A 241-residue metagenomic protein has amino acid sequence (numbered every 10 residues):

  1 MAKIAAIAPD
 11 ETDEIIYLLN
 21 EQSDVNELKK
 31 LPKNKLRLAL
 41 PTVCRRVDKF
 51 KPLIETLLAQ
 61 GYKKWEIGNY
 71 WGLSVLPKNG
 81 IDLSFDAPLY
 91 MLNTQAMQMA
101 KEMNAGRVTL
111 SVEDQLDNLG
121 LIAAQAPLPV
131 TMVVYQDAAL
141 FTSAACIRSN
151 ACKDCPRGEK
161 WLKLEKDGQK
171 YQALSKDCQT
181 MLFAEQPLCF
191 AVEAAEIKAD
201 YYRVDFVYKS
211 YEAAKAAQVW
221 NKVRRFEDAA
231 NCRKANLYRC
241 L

Functional and structural regions predicted by a protein language model:
M1-M99, M103-L241: Active-site pocket-lining/capping segments in soluble small-molecule metabolic enzymes
